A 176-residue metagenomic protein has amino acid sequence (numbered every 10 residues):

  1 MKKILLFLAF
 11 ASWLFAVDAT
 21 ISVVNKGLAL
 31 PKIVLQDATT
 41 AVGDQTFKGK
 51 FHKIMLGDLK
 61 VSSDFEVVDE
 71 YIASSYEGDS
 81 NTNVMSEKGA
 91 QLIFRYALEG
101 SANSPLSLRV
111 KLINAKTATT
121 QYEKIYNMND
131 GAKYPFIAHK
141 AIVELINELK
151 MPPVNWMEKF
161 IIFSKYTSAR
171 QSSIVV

Functional and structural regions predicted by a protein language model:
K3-W13: Sec-dependent N-terminal signal peptides
V17-N25, D79, I146-M151: A short, compositionally biased domain-edge/stem linker segment
D18-A19, S80-I142: Amphipathic beta-strand/beta-sheet edge segments enriched in Tyr/Trp
V24-V84: Short beta-strand->alpha-helix linker/helix-N-cap micro-motif that forms a surface specificity/interaction loop
M55, L59, S63, A97 (+3 more regions): Sec/Tat-exported extracytoplasmic proteins
R95, I161-K165: Residue position within the beta-strands of beta-propeller blades
N103-L108, S168-V175: Structural motif
H139-E158: Structural signature of eukaryotic scaffold interfaces centered on beta-propeller domains
